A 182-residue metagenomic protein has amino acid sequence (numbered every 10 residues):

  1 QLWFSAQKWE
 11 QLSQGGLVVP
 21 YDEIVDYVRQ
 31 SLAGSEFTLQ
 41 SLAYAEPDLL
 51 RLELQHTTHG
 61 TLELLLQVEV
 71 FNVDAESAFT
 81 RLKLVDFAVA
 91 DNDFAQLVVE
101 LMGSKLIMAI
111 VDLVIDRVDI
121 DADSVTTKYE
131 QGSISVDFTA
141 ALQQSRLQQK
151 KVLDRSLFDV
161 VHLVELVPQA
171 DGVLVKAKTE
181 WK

Functional and structural regions predicted by a protein language model:
Q1-K182: Extracellular/lumenal and peripheral-membrane lipid-interaction modules
